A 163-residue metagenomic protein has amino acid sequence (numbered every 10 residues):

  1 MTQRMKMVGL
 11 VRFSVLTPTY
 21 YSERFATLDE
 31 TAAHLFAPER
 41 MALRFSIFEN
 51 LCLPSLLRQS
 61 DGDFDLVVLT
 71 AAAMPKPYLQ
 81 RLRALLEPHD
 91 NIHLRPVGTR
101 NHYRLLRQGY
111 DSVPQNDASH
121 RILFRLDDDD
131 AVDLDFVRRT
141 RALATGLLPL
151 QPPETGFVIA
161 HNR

Functional and structural regions predicted by a protein language model:
K6-V11, L56, F64-L69: Hydrophobic targeting segments
V15-A42: A solvent-exposed, charged loop/short amphipathic helix patch at secondary-structure junctions
A33-L35, L51-D63, P88-H89: Short, acidic, metal-binding catalytic loop of nucleotide-sugar glycosyltransferases
R40, T70-Y78: A conserved acidic beta->alpha catalytic loop
C52, R100-Q115: Glycine-rich, basic loop-to-helix element that forms the pyrophosphate-binding segment of sugar-nucleotide handling
D63-A73, P96-G98: Short beta-strand/loop segment that forms part of the nucleotide-sugar
D117-D133: Short beta-strand-to-loop acidic/aromatic patch adjacent to the donor-nucleotide binding site
V137-N162: Conserved donor-nucleotide/metal-binding helix-loop-beta segment in metal-dependent transferases, i.e., the alpha-helix
